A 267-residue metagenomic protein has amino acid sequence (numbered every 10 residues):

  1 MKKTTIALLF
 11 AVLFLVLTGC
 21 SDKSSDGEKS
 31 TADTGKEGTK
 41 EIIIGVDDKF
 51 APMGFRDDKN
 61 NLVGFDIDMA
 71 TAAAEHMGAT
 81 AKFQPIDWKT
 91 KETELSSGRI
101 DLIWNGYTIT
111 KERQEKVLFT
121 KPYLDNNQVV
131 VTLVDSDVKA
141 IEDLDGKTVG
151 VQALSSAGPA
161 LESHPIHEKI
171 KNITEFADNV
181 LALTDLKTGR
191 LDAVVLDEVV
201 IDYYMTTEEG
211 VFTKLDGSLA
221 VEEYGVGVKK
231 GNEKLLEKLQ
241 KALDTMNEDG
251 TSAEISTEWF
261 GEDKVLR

Functional and structural regions predicted by a protein language model:
V16-G19: C-terminal motif of bacterial Sec signal peptides marking the signal peptidase cleavage site
S21-K23, I67-H76, E142, A153-S156 (+1 more regions): Extended ligand-binding regions for polar small-molecule ligands
D22-T34, S156-T174, T213-L215, D244-R267: Ligand-binding clefts/hinges and TM-proximal coupling segments of bilobed small-molecule sensing domains
K29-G106: Extracytoplasmic small-molecule ligand-binding "clamshell" domains of the periplasmic binding protein/Venus flytrap
D48, D125-T132, E198, D202-L243 (+1 more regions): Periplasmic-binding protein-like
R56, A70-A79, A157-F176, M205-E209: Ligand-binding cleft/hinge of the Venus flytrap
T71, T80-D143, T213, S218: Acidic, polar ligand-binding/catalytic clefts
Y107-E115, E162-S163, D185-T188, D192-V221: A ligand-binding cleft/hinge motif common to bilobed small-molecule-binding domains
